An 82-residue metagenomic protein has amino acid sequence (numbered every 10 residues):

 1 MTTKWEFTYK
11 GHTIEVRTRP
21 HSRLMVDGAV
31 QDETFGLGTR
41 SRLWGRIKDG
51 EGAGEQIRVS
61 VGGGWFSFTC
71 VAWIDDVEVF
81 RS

Functional and structural regions predicted by a protein language model:
M1-S82: Cysteine-centric segments in proteins
